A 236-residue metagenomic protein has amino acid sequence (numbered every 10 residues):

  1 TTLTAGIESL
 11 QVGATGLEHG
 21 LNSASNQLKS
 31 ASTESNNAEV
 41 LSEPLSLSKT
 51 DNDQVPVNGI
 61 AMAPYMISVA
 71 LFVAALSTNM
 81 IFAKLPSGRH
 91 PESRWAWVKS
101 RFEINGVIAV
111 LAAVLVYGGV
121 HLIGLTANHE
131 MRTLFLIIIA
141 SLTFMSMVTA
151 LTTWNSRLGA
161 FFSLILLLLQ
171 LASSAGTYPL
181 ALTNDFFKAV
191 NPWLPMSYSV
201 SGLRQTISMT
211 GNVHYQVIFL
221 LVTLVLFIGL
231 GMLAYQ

Functional and structural regions predicted by a protein language model:
T1-Q236: Cytosol-facing boundaries of transmembrane alpha helices in integral membrane proteins
